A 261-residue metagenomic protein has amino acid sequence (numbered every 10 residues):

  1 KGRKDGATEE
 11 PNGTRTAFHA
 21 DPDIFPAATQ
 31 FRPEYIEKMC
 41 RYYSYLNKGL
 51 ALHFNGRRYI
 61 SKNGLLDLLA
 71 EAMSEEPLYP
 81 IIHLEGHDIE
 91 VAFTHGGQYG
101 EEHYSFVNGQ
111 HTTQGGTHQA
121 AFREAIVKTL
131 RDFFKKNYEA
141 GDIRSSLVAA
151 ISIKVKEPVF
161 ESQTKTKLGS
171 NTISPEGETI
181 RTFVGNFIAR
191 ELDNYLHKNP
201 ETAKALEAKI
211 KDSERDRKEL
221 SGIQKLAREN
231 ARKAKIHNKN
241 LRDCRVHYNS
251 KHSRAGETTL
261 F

Functional and structural regions predicted by a protein language model:
K1-F261: GHKL-family ATPase ATP-binding module
